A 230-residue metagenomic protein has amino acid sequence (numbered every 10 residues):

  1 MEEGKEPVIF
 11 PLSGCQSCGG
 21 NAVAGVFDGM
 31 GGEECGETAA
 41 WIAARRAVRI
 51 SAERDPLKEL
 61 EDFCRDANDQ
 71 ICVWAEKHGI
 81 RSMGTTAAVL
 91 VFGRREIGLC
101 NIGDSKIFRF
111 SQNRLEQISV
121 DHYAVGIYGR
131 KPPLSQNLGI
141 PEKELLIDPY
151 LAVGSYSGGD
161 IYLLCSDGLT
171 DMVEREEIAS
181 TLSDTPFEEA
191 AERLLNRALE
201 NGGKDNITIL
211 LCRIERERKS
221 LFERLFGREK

Functional and structural regions predicted by a protein language model:
M1-K230: PP2C/PPM-type serine/threonine phosphatase catalytic domain
